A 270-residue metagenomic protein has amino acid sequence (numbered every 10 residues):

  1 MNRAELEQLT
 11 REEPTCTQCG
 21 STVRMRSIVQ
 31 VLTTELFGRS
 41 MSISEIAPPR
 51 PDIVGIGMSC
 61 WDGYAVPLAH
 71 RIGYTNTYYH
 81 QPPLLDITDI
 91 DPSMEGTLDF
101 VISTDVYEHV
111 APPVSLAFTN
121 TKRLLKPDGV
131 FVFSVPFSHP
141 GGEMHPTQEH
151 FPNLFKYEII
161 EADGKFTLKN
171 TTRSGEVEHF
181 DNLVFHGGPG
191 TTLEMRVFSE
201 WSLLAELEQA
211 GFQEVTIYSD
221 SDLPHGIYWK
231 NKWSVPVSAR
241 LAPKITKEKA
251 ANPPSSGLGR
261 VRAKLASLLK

Functional and structural regions predicted by a protein language model:
M1-G96, F100, G226-S238, A242-L269: Conserved N-terminal segment of class I S-adenosyl-L-methionine
R50-I53, D105, L116: Residues forming well-ordered secondary-structure scaffolds
F100-V106: A short beta-strand submotif of the Rossmann-like class I SAM-dependent methyltransferase core that lines
P112-K249, G259: S-adenosyl-L-methionine-dependent methyltransferase catalytic module, highlighting the catalytic core
